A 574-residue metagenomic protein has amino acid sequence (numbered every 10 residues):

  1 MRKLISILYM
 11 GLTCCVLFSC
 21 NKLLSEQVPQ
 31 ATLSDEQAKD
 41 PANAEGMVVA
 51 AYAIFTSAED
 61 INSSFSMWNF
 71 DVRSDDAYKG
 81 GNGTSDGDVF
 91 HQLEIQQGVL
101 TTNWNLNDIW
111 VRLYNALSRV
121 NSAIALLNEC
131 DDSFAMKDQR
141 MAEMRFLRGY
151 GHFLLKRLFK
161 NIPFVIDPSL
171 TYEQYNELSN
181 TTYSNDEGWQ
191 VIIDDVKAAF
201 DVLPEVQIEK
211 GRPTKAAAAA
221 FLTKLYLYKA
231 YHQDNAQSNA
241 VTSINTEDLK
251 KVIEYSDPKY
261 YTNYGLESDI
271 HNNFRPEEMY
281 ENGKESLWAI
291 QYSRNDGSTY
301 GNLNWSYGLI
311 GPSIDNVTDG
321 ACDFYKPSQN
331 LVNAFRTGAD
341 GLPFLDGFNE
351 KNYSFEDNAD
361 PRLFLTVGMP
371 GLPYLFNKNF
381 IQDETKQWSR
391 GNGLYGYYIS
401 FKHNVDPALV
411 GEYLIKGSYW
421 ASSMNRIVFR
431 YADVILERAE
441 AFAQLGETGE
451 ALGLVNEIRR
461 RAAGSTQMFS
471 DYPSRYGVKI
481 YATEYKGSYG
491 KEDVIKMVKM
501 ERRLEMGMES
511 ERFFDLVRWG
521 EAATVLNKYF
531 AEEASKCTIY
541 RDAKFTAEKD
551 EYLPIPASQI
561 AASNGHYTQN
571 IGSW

Functional and structural regions predicted by a protein language model:
M1-P29: Bacterial Sec-dependent N-terminal signal peptides
S19-N21, L113-A116, V191, F274-T337 (+5 more regions): Long, intrinsically disordered, low-complexity segments
C20-N69, A339-L342, D346, K351-Y353 (+2 more regions): Membrane-proximal, proline-rich intrinsically disordered regions
D40-P41, E45-V49, A53-E59, G83-F159 (+9 more regions): Conserved, well-structured interaction surfaces
I95-Q97, D346-R430: Flexible, polar/acidic helix-loop-strand segments at domain edges
K156-P163, Q207, Y228-Q237, G446: Short coil/turn linking the two alpha-helices of tandem helical-hairpin repeats
